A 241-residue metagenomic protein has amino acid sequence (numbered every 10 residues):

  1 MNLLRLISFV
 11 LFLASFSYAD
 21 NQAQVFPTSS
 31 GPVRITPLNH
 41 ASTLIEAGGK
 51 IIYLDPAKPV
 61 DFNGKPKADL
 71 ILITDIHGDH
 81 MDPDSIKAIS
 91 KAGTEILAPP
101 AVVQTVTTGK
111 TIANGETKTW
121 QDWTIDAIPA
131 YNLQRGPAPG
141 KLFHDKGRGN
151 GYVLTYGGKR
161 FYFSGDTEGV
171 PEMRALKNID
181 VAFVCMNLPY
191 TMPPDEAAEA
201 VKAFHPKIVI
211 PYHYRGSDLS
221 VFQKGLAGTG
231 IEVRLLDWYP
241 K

Functional and structural regions predicted by a protein language model:
L6-S15: Bacterial N-terminal signal peptides
D20-P66, G109-K177, L236-K241: Core dinuclear metal-dependent hydrolase active-site scaffold
I45, D75, D82, I125 (+3 more regions): Divalent metal-coordination and catalytic microenvironments
Y53, K58-T105, K177-F183: Active-site metal-binding motif and surrounding structural segment of the metallo-beta-lactamase
P59-F62, H77-M81, V103-V106, T117-T119 (+5 more regions): Active-site environment of divalent metal-dependent phosphoester hydrolases
D84-I89, E172-A175, E196-A200, V221-F222: A short acidic, amphipathic alpha-helical/loop segment
T108-Q121, K146, A198, K202-K241: Binuclear metal-ion centers of metallo-dependent hydrolases, dominated by the metallo-beta-lactamase
I179-V184, L188-P211: Proline-aspartate-enriched helix->loop->beta-strand connector
